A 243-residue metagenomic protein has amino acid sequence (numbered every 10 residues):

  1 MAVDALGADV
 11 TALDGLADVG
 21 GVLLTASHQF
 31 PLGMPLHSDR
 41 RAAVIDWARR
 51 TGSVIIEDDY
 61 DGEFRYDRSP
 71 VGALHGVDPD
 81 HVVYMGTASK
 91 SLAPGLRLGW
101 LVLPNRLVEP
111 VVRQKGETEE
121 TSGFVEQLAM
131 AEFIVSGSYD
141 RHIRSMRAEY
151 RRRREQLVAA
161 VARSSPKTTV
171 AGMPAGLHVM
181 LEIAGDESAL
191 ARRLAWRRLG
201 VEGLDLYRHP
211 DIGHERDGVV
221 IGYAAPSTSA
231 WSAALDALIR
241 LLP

Functional and structural regions predicted by a protein language model:
V10-D18, P35-R50, V54, D61-S91: Active-site pre-lysine segment of PLP-dependent enzymes
G76-P110, S122-V125: Active-site PLP attachment segment
V102, M180-E182, G222-A224: Short hydrophobic/aromatic beta-strand micro-patches that form the beta-sheet surface supporting nucleotide- or nucleic
R106-V108, L128-S145, A162-S165: Amphipathic alpha-helix from the class-I
V112-G116, I134-V158: Structural signature of PLP-dependent enzymes
A148-V158, T168-E182, E187: Conserved glycine-rich beta-strand-loop-beta hairpin in the small C-terminal domain of fold type I
A195-V220: Conserved PLP cofactor-binding pocket of PLP-dependent enzymes
I212-P243: PLP-dependent enzyme catalytic core of the Aspartate aminotransferase-like
